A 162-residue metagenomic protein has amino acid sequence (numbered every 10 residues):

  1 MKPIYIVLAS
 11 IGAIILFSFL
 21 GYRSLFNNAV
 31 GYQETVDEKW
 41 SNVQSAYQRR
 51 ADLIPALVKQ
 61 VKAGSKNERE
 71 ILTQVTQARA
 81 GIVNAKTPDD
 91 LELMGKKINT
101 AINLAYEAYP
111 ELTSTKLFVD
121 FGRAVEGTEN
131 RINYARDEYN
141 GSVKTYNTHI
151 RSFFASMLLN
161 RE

Functional and structural regions predicted by a protein language model:
M1-E162: A helix-centric hydrophobic-segment signal that preferentially recognizes long, alpha-helical stretches used
